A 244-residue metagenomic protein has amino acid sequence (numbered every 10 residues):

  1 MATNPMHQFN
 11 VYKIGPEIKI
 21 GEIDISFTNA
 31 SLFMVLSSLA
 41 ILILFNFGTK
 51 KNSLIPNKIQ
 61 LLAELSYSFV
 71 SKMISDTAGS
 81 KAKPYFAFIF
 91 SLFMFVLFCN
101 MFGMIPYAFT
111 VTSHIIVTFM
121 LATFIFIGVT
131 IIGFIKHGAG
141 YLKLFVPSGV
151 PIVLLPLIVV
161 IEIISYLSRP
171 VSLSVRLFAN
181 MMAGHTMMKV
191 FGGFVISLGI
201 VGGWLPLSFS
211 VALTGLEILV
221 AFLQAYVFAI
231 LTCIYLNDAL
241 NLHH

Functional and structural regions predicted by a protein language model:
M1-H244: Selective transmembrane helix interface/packing segments
